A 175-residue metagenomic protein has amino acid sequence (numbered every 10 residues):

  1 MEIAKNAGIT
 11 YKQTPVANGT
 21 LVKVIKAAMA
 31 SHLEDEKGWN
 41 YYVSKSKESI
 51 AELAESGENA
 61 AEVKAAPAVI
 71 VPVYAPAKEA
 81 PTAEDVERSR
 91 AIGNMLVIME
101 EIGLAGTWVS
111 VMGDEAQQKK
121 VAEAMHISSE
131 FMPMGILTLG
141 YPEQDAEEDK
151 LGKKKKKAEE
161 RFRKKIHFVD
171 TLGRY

Functional and structural regions predicted by a protein language model:
M1-Y175: Acidic, surface-exposed loops and disordered segments
